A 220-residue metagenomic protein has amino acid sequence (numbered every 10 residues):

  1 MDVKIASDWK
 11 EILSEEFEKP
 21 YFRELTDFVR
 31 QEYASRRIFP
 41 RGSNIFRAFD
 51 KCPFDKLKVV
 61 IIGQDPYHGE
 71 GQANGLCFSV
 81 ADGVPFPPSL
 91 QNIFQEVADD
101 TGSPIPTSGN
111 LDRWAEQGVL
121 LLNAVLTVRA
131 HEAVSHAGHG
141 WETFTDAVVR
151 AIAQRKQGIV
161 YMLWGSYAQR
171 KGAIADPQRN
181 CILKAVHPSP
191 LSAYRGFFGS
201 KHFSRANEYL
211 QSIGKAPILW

Functional and structural regions predicted by a protein language model:
M1-L13: Generic N-terminal amphipathic, Lys/Arg-enriched alpha-helix
V3, E15-L163, Y167-R170, A175-P177 (+4 more regions): A polyanion-binding, active-site-adjacent surface
G199: Short, conserved glycine- and acidic-residue-centered signature motifs in active-site or ligand-binding loops
